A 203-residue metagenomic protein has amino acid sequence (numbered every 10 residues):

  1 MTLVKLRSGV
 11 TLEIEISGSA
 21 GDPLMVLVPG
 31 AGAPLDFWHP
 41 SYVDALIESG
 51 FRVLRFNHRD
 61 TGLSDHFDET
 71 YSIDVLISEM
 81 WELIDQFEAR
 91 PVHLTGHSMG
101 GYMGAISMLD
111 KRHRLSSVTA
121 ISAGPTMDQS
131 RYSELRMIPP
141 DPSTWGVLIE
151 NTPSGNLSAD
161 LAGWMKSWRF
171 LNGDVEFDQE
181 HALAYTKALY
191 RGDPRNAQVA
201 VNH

Functional and structural regions predicted by a protein language model:
M1-V4: A domain-start/cap signature at the N-terminus of enzymes
L6-H66: Conserved HGGG/HGGXW glycine-rich cap/lid loop of the alpha/beta-hydrolase fold
D65-I77: Catalytic nucleophile-loop/oxyanion-hole region of alpha/beta-hydrolase and closely related hydrolase-like folds
D74-V92: Conserved acidic catalytic loop of the alpha/beta-hydrolase fold
R90-S133: Conserved hydrolase catalytic core segment
V118-S154: Flexible "cap/lid" loop of the alpha/beta hydrolase fold
P139-H203: Alpha/beta-hydrolase
